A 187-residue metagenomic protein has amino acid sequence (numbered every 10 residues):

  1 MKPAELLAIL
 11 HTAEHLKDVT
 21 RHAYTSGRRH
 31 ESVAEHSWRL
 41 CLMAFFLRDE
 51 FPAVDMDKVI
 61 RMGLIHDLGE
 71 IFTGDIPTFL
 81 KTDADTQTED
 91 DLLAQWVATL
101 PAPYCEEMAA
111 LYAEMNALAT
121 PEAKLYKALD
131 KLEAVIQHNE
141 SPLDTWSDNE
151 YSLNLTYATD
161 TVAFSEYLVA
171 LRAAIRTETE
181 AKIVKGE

Functional and structural regions predicted by a protein language model:
M1-E187: Active-site helical microenvironments for divalent-metal-assisted chemistry
